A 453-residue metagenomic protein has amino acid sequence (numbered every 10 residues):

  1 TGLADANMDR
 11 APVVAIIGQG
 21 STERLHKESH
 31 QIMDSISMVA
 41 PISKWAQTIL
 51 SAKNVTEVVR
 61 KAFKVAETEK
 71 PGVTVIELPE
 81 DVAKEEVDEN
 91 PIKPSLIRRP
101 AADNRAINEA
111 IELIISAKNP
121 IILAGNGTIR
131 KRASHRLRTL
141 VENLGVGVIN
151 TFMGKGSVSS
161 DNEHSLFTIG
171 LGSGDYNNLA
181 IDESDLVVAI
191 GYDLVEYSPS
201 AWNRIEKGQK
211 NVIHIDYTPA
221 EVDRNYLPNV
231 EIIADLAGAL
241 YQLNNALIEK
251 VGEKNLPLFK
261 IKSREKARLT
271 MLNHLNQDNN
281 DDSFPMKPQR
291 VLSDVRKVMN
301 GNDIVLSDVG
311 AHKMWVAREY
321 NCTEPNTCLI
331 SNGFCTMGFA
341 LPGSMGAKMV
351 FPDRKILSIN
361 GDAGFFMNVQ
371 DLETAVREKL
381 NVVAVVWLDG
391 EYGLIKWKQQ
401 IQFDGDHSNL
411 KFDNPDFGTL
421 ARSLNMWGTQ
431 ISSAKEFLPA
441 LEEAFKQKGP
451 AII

Functional and structural regions predicted by a protein language model:
T1-L256, D294, V298-G301, N381-A384 (+4 more regions): N-terminal alpha/beta PP-like core and its mobile active-site loop of ThDP/TPP-dependent enzymes
I16, R24-Q31, N178, E183 (+4 more regions): Thiamine diphosphate
K27-S29, I97-I111, I169-S173, M286-K287 (+4 more regions): A general structural motif
Q47-I49, I122-A124, V188, L306 (+3 more regions): Short catalytic-loop micro-motif centered on adjacent basic/acidic residues
K70-T74, K448-I453: Core catalytic loop region at the nicotinamide-binding pocket of NAD(P)H-dependent oxidoreductases
K84-D88, S157-S160, V222, T270-L272 (+2 more regions): Short acidic/His/Gly/Ser-rich catalytic and metal-binding motifs that mark active-site loops of diverse hydrolases
G125-R130, N280, G361-A363: Conserved short loop/turn motifs at secondary-structure junctions
E265-P342, A347-K348, D353: Active-site diphosphate/adenylate-binding microenvironment
